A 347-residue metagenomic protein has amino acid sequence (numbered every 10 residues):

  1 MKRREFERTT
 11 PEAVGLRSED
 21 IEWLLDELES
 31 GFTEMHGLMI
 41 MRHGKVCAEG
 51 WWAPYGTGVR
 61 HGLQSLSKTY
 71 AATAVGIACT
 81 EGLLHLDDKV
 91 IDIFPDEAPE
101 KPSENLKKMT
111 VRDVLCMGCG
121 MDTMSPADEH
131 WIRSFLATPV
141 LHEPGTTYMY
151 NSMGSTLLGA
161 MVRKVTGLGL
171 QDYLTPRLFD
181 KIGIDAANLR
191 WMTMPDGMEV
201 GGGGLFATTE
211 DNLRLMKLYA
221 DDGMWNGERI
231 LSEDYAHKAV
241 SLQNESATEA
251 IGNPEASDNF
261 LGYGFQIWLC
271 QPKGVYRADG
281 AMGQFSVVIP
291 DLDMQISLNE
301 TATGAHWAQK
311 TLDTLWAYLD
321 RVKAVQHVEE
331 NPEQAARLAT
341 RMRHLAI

Functional and structural regions predicted by a protein language model:
M1-G56, H61, C79-L84, C116 (+1 more regions): N-terminal leader/targeting segments and the immediately adjacent pre-domain N-terminus
K2-T9, G15, E19-E22, D26-E29 (+2 more regions): Active-site-proximal loop and beta-strand segments within enzyme catalytic domains
G44, H61-D87, V114, L158-V162 (+1 more regions): Active-site SXXK
G62, E81-M117, V165-G202, A207: Active-site helix/loop module of the DD-peptidase/beta-lactamase fold, centered on the serine-lysine SxxK catalytic
G118-C119, P126-D128, S134-M192: Active-site cradle of extracellular carbohydrate-active enzymes
L157-M161, G203-M224, Q284-T301: Active-site-proximal alpha-helical segments within enzyme catalytic domains
A186-L189, V240-Q295: Active-site Gly/Thr loop motif
A278-I347: Structured C-terminal helix/loop/strand segments within mature extracytoplasmic catalytic/sensor domains
